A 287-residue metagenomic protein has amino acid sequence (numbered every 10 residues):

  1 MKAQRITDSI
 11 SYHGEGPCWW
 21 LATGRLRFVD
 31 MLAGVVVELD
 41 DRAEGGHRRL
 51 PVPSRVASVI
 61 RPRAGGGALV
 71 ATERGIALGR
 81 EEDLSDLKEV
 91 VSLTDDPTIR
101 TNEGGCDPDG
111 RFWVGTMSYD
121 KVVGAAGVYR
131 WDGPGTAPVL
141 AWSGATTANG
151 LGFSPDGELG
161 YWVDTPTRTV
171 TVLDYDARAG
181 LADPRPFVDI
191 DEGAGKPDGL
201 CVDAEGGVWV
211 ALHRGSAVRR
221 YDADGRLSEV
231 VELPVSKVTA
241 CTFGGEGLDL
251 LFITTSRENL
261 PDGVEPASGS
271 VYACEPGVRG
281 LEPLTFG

Functional and structural regions predicted by a protein language model:
K2-D8, G45-P51, L87-T94, T136-S143 (+2 more regions): A short beta-strand motif characteristic of beta-propeller blades
S9-T23, P53-L69, D95-R111, W142-G160 (+3 more regions): Beta-rich, blade/repeat-based domains predominating in secreted/periplasmic proteins but also intracellular
W20-L21, L26-L32, R63, L69-R74 (+5 more regions): Conserved beta-strand positions in repeat-built beta-propeller and related beta-rich domains
V35-V37, G75, A126-Y129, T169-T171 (+2 more regions): A short loop-to-beta-strand structural motif that recurs across blades of beta-propeller domains
E81-D83, L173-G180, E275-L281: Short loop/turn segments immediately following beta-strands, especially the blade-tip and inter-blade linker loops
L84-A141: Hydrophobic alpha-helical segments and helix pairs
T169, L173, D189-A223: Loop/turn-rich, solvent-exposed surfaces of beta-rich toroidal or solenoidal domains
T242-G287: Blade-level signature of beta-propeller repeat domains, shared across WD40, Kelch, NHL, RCC1 and BNR/Asp-box propellers
